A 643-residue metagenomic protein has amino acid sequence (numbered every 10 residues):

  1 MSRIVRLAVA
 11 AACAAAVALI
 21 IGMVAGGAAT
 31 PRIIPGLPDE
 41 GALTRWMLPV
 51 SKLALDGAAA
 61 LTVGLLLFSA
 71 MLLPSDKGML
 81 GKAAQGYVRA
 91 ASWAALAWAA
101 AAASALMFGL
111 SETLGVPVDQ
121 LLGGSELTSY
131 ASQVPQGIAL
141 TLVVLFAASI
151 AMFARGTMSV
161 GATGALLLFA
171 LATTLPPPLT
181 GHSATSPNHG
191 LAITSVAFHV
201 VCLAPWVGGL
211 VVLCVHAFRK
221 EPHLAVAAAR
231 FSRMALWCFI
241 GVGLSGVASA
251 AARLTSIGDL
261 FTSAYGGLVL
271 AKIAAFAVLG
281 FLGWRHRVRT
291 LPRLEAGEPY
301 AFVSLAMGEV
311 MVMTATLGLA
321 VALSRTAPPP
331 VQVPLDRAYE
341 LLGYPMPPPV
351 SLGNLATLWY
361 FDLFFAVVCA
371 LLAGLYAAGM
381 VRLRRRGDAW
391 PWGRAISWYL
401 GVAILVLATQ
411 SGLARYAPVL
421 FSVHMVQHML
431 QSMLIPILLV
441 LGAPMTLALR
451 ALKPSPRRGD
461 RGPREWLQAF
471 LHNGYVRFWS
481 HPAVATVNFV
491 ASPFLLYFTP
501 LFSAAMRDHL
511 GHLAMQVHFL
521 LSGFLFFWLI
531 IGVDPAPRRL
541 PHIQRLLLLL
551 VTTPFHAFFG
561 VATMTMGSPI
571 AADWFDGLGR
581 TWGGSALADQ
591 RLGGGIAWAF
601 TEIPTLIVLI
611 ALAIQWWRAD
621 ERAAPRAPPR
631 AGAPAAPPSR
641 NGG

Functional and structural regions predicted by a protein language model:
M1-Y360, G374, G583, L587-I596 (+3 more regions): Polytopic transmembrane helical bundles with strong interfacial aromatic enrichment
I20, A101-A102, L171-L179, L244-G246 (+3 more regions): Aromatic-anchored segments of alpha-helical transmembrane domains
W46, K52-A54, A59-A60, A102-S111 (+9 more regions): Early transmembrane hairpin module of multi-pass membrane proteins
L66-V88, V211-R233, A251-F261, W284-F302 (+7 more regions): Juxtamembrane membrane-water interface segments of multi-pass membrane proteins, especially cytoplasmic-side
L67, A103-S104, S149, L244 (+11 more regions): Alpha-helical membrane-inserting segments
L175, L179-A184, N188-F218, S249 (+7 more regions): Functional transmembrane alpha-helices
P330, A571-G584, G593-G595, F600 (+1 more regions): Extended, aromatic/histidine-rich regions of cofactor-dependent oxidoreductases associated with respiratory
V331-A338, H556-R580: Juxtamembrane non-transmembrane "cap" segments at the membrane-aqueous interface of multi-pass membrane proteins
